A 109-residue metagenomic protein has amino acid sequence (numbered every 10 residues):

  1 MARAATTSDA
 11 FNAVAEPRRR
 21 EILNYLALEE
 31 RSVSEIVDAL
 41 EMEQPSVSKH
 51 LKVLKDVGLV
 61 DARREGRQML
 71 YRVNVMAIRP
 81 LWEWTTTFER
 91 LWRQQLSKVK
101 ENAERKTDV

Functional and structural regions predicted by a protein language model:
M1-T6, N24, R79-V109: Amphipathic alpha-helical dimerization/coiled-coil segments that flank or bridge DNA-binding/regulatory modules
A2-P45, Q68-E83: N-terminal helix-turn-helix DNA-binding core of bacterial DNA-binding proteins
R19, V47-H50, W92: Generic structural signal for conserved hydrophobic packing positions in ordered secondary structure
N24, K49-K52: Base-recognition residues in the alpha-helical recognition helix of bacterial helix-turn-helix
D38, K52, D56: Residue-level detection of the helix-turn-helix DNA-binding "recognition helix"
K55-G66, L70-R72: Beta-hairpin "wing" of winged helix-turn-helix
